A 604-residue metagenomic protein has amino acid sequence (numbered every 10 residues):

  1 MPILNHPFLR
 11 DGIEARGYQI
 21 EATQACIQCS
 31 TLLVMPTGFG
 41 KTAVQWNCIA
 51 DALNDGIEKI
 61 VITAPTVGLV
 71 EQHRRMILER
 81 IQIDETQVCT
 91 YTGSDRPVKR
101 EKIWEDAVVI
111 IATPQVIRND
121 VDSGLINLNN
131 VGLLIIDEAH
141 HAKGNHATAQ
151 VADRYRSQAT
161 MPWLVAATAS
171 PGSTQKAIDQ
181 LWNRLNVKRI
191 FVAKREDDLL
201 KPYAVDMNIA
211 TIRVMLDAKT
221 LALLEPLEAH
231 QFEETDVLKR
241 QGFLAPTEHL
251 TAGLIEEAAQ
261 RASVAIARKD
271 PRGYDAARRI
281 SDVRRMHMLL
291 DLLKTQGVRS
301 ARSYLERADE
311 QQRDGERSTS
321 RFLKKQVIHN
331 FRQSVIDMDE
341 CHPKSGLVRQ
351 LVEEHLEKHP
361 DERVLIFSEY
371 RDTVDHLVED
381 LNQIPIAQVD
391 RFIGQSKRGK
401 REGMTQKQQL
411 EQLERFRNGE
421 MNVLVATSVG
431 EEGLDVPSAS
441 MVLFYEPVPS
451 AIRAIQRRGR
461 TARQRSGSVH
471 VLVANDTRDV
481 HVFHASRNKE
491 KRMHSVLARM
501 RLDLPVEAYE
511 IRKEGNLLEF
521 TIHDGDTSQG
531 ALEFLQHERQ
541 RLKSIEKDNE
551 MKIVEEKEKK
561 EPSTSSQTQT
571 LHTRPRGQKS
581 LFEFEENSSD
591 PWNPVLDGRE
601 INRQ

Functional and structural regions predicted by a protein language model:
M1-V34: Conserved pre-motif I regulatory segment
Q28-C48, E340: Walker A/P-loop
T37, T42-V44, I57-E79, P171-A177 (+1 more regions): Conserved Walker A/P-loop ATP-binding site and its immediately adjacent core in helicase/helicase-like ATPase domains
L69-T92, W182-L185, D380: Conserved helix-turn-beta segment of the N-terminal RecA-like "Helicase ATP-binding" lobe in SF1/SF2 helicases
R96-I103, R363-F367, T373-E379, I386-T427: Conserved helicase ATPase core of P-loop NTP-dependent helicases/translocases
P114-R118, D122-V165, P171-A177: SF2 helicase catalytic motif II
V151, I190-K201, K219-H376, Q383: Helicase motor interdomain insertion/brace
N418-E420, I452-I455, R463-H537: A conserved SF2-helicase RecA2
